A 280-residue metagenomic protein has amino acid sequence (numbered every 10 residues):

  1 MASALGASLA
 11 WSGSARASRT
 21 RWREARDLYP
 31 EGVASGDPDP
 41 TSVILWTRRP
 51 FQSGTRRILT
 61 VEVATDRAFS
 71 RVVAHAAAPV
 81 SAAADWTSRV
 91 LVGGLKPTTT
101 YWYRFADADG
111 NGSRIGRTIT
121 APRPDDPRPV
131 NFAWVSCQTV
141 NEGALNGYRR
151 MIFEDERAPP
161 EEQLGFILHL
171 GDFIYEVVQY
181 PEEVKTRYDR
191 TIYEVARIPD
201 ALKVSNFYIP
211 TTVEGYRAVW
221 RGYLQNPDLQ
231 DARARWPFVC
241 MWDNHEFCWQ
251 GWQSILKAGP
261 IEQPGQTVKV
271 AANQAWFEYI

Functional and structural regions predicted by a protein language model:
M1-S18: N-terminal export signals
T20-I280: Divalent metal-dependent phosphoesterase catalytic cores across multiple superfamilies
